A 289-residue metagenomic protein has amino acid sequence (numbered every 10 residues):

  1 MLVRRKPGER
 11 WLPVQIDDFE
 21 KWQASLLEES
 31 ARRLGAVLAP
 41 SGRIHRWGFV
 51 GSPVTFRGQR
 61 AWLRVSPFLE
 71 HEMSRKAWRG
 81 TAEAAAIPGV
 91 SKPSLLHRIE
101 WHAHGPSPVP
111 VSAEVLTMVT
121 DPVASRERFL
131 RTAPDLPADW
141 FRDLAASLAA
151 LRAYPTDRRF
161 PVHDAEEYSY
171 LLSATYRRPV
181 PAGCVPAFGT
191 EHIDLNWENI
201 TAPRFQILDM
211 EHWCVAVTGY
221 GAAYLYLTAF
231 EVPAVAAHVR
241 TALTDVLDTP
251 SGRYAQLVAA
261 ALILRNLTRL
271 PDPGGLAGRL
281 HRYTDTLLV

Functional and structural regions predicted by a protein language model:
L2-I44: Short Lys/Arg-enriched alpha/beta "domain-start" segment
F19-A31, A36, Q59-V115, P122 (+2 more regions): A conserved alpha-helical element in kinase catalytic cores
G51-T55, Y176-Y220: Active-site acidic catalytic loop and adjacent metal/ATP-binding pocket of ATP-dependent phosphoryl transfer enzymes
V115-T117, T201: Short, well-ordered beta-strand micro-motif
P137-W140, A150-I193: An alpha-helical support segment within catalytic cores of ATP-dependent transferases
A202-D245: Active-site Asp-x-Gly
L227-V289: A conserved long alpha-helix in the C-terminal portion of kinase-like catalytic domains
